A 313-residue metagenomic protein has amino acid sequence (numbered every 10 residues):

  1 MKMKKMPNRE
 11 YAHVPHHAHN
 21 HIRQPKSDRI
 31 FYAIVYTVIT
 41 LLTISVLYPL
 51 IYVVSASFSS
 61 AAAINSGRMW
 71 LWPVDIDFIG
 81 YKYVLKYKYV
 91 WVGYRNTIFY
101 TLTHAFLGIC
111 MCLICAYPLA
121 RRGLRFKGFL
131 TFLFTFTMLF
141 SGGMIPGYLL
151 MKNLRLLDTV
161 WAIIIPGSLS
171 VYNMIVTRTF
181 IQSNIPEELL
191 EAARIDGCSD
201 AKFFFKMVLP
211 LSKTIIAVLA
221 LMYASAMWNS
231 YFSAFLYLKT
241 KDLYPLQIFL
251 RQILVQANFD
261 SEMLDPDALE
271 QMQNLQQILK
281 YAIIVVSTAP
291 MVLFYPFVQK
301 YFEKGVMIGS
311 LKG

Functional and structural regions predicted by a protein language model:
K2-G313: A hydrophobic, multi-pass inner-membrane permease signature
